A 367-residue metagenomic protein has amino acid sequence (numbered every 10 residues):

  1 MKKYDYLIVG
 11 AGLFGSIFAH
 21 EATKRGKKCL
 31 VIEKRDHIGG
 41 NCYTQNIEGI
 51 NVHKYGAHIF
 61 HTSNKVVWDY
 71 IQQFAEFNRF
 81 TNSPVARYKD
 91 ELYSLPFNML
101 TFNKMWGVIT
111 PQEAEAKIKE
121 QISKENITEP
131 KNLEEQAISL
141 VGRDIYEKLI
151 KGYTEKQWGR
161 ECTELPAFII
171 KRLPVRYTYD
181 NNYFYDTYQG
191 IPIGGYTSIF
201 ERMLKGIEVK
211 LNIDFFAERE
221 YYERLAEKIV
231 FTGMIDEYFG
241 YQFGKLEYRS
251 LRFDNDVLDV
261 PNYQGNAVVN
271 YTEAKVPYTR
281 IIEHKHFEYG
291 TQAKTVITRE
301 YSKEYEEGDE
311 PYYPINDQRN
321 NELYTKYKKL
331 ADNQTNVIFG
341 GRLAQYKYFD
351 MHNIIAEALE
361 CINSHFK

Functional and structural regions predicted by a protein language model:
Y4, G26, I207, L225-E227 (+1 more regions): Short, well-ordered alpha-helix to beta-strand connector turns
Y4-V31, I362, F366: N-terminal Rossmann-like FAD-binding beta1-loop-alpha1 element of flavoenzymes
L13-F14, D36-H37, L100, E155 (+5 more regions): Short, solvent-exposed loop/turn segments at secondary-structure junctions
T23-E48: Glycine-rich FAD pyrophosphate-binding loop
R25, F215-L330: Mid-domain catalytic core of redox enzymes that form a hydrophobic substrate pocket/lid adjacent to a catalytic redox
E48-S123: Dinucleotide-binding Rossmann-like beta1-alpha1 core, especially the glycine-rich loop that anchors the ADP
K89-P96, L100-E227, T232, F239: Active-site/ligand-binding neighborhood in enzyme catalytic cores
E310-K367: C-terminal catalytic lobe of FAD-dependent flavoproteins
